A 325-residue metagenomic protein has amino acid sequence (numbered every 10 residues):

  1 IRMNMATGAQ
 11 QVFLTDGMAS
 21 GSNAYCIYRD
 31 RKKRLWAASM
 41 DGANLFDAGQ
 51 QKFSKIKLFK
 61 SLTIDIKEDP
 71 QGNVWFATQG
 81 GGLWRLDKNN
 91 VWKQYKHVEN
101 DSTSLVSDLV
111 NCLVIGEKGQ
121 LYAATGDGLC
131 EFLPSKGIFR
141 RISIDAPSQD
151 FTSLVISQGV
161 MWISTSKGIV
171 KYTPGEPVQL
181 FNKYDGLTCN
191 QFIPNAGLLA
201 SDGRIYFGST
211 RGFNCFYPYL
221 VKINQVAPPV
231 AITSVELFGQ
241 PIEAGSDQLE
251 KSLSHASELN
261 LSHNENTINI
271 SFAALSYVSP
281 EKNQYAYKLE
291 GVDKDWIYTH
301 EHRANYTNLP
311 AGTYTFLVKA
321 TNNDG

Functional and structural regions predicted by a protein language model:
I1, Q11, A43-N44, Q51 (+7 more regions): Glycine-centered loop/turn positions within well-structured domains that cap or flank conserved ligand/cofactor-binding
I1, R34-A37, N73-F76, Q120-A123 (+2 more regions): Conserved beta-propeller blade signature
I1-A6, Y25, R29, R34-A37 (+4 more regions): Sequence-structural signature of mature extracellular/luminal beta-sheet repeat domains, prominently beta-propellers
M3-N4, R29, E68, A77 (+5 more regions): Hydrophobic alpha-helical segments, especially N-terminal targeting/anchoring helices
N4-G8, D47-Q51, D87-V91, L133-G137 (+2 more regions): Short loop/turn segments that connect beta-strands within beta-propeller blades
G17-N23, L58-L62, K93, H97-N111 (+4 more regions): Residue-level "micro-hotspots" composed of small/polar
R29-K33, E68-G72, I115-K118, I156-G159 (+1 more regions): Residue-level detector of Asp-centered blade-edge/turn motifs that repeat once per structural unit in beta-propeller
K32, M40-D41, Q71, G80 (+7 more regions): Surface-exposed loop/turn positions within WD40 beta-propeller blades
